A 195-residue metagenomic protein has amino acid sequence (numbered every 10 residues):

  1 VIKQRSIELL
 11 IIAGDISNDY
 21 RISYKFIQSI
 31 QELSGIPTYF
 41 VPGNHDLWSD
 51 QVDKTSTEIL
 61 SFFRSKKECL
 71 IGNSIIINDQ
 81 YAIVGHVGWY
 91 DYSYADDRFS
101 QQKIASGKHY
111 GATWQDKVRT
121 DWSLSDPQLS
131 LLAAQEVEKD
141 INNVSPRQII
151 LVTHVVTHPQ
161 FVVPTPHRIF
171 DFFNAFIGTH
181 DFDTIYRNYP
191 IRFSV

Functional and structural regions predicted by a protein language model:
V1, S17-I22, H45-T55, I75-I77 (+3 more regions): Active-site environment of divalent metal-dependent phosphoester hydrolases
V1-Y39, L47-K54, T113-S123: N-terminal active-site segment of His-dependent metallophosphoesterases
I2-K3, Q28-S29, C69-D79, Q102 (+1 more regions): Short amphipathic alpha-helices and their capping/turn segments at secondary-structure boundaries
L10-D15, T38-N44, C69-N73, I150-T153 (+2 more regions): Active-site neighborhood of phospho(di)ester-bond hydrolases with catalytic His/Asp-centered motifs
I30-V41, Q80, T157-V195: Conserved beta-sheet core of the metallophosphoesterase superfamily
D50-N73: Glycine/small-residue-rich loop that forms an oxyanion/phosphate-binding "nest" at active or ligand-binding sites
V84-Q148, V155-F173: Active-site-proximal loop/helix segment associated with metal-binding centers of metalloenzymes
